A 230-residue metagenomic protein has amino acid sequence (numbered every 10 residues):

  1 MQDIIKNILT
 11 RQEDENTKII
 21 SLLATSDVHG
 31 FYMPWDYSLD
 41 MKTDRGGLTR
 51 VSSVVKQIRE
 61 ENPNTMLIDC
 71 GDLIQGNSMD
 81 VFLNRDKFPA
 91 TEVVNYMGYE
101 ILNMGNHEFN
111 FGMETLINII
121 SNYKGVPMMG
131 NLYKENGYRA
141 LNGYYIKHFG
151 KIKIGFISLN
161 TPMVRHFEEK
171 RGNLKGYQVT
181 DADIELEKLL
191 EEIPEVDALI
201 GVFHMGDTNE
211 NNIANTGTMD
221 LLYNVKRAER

Functional and structural regions predicted by a protein language model:
M1-R230: Acidic, metal/ion-coordinating pockets
